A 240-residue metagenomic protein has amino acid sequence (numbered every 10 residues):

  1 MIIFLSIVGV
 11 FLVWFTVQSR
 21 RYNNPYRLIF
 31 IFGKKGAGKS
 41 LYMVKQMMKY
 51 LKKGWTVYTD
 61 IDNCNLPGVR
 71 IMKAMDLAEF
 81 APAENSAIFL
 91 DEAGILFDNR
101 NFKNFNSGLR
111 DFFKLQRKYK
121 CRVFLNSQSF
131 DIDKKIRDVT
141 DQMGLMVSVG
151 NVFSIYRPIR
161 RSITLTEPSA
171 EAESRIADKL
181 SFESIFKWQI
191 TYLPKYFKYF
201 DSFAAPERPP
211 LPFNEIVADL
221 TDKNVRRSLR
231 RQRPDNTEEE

Functional and structural regions predicted by a protein language model:
G9-N23: Pre-Walker A adenine-sensing motif
I31: Hydrophobic anchor at the beta1->P-loop junction of P-loop NTPases
K34-K35: The conserved Walker
K39-S40: Conserved lysine of the Walker
G54-T56, E84-A87, Y119-N126: Loop/turn-to-beta-strand initiation segments
D62-Y119: Conserved nucleotide-sensing/catalytic segment adjacent to the nucleotide-binding pocket in NTP-handling enzymes
I95-K179: Replace "adjacent to P-loop NTPase cores in ATP/GTP-dependent enzymes" with "adjacent to NTP-binding cores
Q142, R157-I159, I163-E240: Conserved P-loop NTPase motor module
